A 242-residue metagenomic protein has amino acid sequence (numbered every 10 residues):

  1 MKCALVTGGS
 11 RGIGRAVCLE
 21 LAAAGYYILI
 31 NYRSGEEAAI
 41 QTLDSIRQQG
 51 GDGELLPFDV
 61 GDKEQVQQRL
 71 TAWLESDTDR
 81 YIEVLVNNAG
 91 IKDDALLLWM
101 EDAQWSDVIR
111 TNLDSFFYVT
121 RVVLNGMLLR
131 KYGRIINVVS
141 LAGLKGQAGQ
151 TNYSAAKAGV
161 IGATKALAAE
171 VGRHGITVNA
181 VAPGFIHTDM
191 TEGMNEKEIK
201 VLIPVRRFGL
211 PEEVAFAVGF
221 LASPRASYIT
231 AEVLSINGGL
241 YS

Functional and structural regions predicted by a protein language model:
S10-G12: Conserved glycine-rich cofactor-binding loop
I82, L96-L97, Q104-I109, I199: Substrate-binding pocket helix/loop in short-chain dehydrogenase/reductase
T120, A156, T164: Active-site helix of classical SDR
N125, A169-E170, S227: Alpha-helical segment proximal to the catalytic Tyr-Lys
S140: Residue(s) in the substrate-gating loop at a strand-loop-helix junction that position the organic substrate next
L144-A148, K197, V201-L202, G219 (+1 more regions): Short C-terminal tail/terminal secondary-structure segment of NAD(P)H-dependent dehydrogenase/reductase domains
G172, T177, I229-A231: Short, small/polar-rich loop/turn modules that mediate ligand/substrate recognition or access, typified
